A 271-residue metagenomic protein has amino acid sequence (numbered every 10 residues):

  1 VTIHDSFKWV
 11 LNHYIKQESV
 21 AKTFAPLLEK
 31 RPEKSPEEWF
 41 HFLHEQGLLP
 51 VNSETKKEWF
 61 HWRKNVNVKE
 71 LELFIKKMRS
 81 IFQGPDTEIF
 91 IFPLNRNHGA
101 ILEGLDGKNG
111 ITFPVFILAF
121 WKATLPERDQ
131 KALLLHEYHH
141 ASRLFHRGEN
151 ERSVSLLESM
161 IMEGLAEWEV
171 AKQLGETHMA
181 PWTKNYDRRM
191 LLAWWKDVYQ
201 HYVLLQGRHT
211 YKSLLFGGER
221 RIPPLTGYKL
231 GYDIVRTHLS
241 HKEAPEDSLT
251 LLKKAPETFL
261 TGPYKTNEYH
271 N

Functional and structural regions predicted by a protein language model:
V1-W62: N-terminal low-structure segments adjacent to metalloprotease catalytic domains across cellular compartments
V51-F113, E127: Auxiliary, metal-adjacent structural segments of Zn-dependent hydrolase domains
L118-L133: Short pre-active-site segment immediately N-terminal to the catalytic Zn-binding motif
K131, E158, M162, G227: Hydrophobic (often cysteine-bearing) scaffold residues that line and stabilize catalytic clefts of nucleotide/cofactor
A132-H146, E167: Active-site recognition of the HExxH zinc-binding catalytic motif
F145-L156, G175-W182, H241-D247: Inter-helical turn/loop segments and adjacent helix faces that build the functional surface of alpha-helical bundle
V154-W194, K265-N267: Post-HExxH zinc-binding segment in Zn-dependent metallohydrolases
H201-N271: Pan-zinc metallopeptidase signature
